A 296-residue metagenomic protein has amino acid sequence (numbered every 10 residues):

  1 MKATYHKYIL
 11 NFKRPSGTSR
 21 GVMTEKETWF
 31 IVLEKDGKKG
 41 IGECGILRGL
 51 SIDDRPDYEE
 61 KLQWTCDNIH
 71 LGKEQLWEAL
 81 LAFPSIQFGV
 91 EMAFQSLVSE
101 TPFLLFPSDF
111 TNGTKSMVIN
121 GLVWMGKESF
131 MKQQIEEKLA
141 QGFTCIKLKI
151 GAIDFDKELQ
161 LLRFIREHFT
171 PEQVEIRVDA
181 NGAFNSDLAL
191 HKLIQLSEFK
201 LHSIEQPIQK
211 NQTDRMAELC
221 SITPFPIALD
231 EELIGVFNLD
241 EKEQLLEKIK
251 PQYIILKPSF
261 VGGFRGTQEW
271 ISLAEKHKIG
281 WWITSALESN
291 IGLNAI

Functional and structural regions predicted by a protein language model:
M1-I176, N181-A183, D187-L190, I194-S197: N-terminal capping/lid subdomain adjacent to the active-site entrance of alpha/beta enzymes
G89-A93, N290-A295: Short amphipathic alpha-helical face segments that pack within enzyme cores and frequently flank/anchor catalytic
I153-N294: Catalytic core of soluble alpha/beta enzymes
